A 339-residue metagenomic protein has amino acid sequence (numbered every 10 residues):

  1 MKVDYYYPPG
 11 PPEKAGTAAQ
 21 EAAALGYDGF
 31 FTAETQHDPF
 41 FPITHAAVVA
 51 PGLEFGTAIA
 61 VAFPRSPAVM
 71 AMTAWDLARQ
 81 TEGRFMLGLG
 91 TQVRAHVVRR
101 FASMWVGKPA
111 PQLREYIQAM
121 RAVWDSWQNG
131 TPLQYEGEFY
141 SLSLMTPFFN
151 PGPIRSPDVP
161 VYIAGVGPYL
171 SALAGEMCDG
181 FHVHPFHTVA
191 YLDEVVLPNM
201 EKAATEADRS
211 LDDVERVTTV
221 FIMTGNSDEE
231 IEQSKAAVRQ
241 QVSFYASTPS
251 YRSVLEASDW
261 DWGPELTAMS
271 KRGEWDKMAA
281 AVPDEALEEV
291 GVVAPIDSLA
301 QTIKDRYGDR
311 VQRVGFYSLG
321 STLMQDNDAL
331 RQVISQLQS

Functional and structural regions predicted by a protein language model:
M1-S339: Active-site-adjacent structural elements that line small-molecule/cofactor binding pockets in enzymes
